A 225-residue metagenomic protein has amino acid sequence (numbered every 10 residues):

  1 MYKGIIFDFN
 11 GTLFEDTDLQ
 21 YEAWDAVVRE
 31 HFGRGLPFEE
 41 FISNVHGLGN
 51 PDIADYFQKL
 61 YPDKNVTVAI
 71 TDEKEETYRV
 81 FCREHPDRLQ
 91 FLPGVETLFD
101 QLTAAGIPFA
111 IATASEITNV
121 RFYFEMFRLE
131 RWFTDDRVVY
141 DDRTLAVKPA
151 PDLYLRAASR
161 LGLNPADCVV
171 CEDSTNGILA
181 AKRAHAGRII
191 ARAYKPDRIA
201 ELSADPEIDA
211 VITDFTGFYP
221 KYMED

Functional and structural regions predicted by a protein language model:
M1-K3, D100, E116-I117, F122-D225: Asp-based, Mg2+/Mn2+-dependent phosphohydrolase catalytic module
Y2-E96, D100-A105, T118: N-terminal helical cap/lid subdomain that shapes the substrate entry/recognition surface in HAD-like hydrolases
D8, T12, T113, D173: Conserved G/P- and acidic residue-centered "switch" motifs that form tight phosphate/ATP-binding loops in soluble
N44, A112-A114, C171: Structural motif
F91, A112, A146: Residue-level marker of regulatory loop/turn positions in helix-turn-helix DNA-binding domains and in histidine
